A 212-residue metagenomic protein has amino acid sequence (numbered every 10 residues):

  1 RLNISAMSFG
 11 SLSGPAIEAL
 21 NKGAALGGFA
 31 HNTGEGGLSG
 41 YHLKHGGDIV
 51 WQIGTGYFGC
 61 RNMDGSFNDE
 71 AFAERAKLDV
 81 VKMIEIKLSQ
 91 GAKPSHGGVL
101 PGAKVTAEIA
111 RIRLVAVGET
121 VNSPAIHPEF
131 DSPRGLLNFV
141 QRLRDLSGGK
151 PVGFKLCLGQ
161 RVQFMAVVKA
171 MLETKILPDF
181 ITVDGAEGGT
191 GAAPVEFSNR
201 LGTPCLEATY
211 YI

Functional and structural regions predicted by a protein language model:
R1-H127, G135: N-terminal capping/small domains of soluble enzymes
H127-I212: Glycine-rich phosphate/ribose-binding loops and adjacent secondary-structure elements that form binding surfaces
